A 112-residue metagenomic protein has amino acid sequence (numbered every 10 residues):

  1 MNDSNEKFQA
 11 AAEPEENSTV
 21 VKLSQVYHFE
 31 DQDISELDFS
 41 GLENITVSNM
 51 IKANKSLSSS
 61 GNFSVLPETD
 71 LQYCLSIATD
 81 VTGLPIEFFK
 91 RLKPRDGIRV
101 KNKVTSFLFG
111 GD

Functional and structural regions predicted by a protein language model:
N2-D112: Short, surface-exposed, charged amphipathic helix/loop patches that serve as local interaction elements
